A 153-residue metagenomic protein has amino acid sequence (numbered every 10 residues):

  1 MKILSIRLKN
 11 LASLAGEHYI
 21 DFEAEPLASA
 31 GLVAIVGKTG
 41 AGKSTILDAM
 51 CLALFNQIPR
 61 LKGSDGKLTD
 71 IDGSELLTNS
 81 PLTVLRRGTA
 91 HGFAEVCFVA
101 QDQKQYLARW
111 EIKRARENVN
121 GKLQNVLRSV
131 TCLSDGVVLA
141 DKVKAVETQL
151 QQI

Functional and structural regions predicted by a protein language model:
M1-I153: Extreme N-terminal "head/tail" segments of very large remodeling/mechanoenzyme assemblies
